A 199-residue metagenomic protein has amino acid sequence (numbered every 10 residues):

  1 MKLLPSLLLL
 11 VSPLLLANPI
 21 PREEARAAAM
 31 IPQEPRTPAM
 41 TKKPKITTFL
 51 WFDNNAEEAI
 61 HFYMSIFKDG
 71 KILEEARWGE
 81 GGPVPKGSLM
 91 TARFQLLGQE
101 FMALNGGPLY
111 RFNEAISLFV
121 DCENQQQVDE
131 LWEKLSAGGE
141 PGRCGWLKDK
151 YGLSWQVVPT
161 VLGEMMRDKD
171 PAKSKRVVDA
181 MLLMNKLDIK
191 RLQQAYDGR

Functional and structural regions predicted by a protein language model:
M1-L4: Positively charged n-region of N-terminal signal peptides that target proteins for export
A17, A25-A27: Boundary at the C-terminal end of the N-terminal hydrophobic targeting segment
N18-I20, Q33: Boundary of Sec targeting at the N-terminus
P35, K169-R199: C-terminal cap/linker of serine protease catalytic domains
T47, L89-M90, G142-C144: Short loop/turn microsegments at loop-to-beta-strand junctions
L50-G98: Core segments of cupin and vicinal oxygen chelate
F52, A56, S65-I66, L96 (+4 more regions): Vicinal oxygen chelate
